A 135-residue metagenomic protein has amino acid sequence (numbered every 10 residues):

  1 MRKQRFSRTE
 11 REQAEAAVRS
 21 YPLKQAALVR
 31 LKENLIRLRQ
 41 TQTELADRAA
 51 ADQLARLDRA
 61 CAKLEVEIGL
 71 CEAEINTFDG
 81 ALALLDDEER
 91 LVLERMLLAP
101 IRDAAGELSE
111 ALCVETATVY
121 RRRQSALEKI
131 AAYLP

Functional and structural regions predicted by a protein language model:
M1-A83: N-terminal interaction/assembly modules
V29, E72, D87, V92 (+1 more regions): Short alpha-helical segments used as structural interaction elements across diverse proteins
L85-D103: Short amphipathic alpha helix immediately N-terminal
D87, A132-P135: Non-transmembrane, heptad-repeat alpha-helical coiled-coil rod segments that act as dimerization/spacing scaffolds
A99, A111, K129, Y133: Mid-sequence acidic-hydrophobic segments that form the walls of catalytic/ligand-binding cavities or oligomerization
P100-A117: Helix-turn-helix DNA-binding module
V119-Y133: DNA major-groove recognition helices of helix-turn-helix
